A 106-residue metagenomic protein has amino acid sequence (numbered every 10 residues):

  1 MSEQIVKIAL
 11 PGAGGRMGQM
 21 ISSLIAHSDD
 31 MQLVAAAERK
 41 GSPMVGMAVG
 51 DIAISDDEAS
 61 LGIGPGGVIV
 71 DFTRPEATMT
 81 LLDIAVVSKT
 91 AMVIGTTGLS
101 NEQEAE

Functional and structural regions predicted by a protein language model:
E3-I8: Extreme N-terminal starter segment of soluble prokaryotic enzymes
L10-G14, G18-S22: N-terminal Rossmann NAD(P)H-binding glycine-rich loop of SDR-like oxidoreductase domains
G14, A37-K40, G98: Residues in the short beta-alpha loop(s) of Rossmann-like NAD(P)-binding domains
R16, S42, P75: Conserved Rossmann-like nucleotide-cofactor binding loop
H27-A48: NAD(P)-binding Rossmann-fold cofactor-contacting core
Q32-L33, G50-G64: Short acidic low-complexity segments
I69-V70: N-terminal Rossmann-like NAD(P) cofactor-binding module of classical short-chain dehydrogenase/reductase
E76, L81-S88, G95-E106: Rossmann-fold NAD(P)-binding glycine/threonine-rich loop
